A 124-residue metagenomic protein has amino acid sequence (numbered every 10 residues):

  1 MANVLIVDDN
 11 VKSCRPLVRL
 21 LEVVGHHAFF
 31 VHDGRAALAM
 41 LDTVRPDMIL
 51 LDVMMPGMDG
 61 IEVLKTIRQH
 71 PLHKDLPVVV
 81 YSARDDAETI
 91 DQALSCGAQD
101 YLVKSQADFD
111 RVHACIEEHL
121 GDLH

Functional and structural regions predicted by a protein language model:
V7-D8, V31, I49: Conserved sequence signature across two-component system core domains
V11-F29: Two-component/phosphorelay signaling modules centered on CheY-like receiver
H32-A36, D59-K65: Acidic catalytic/metal-coordinating carboxylates
D42-V44, R68-D75, C96: Conserved phosphotransfer cores of two-component systems
V44-L50: Active-site beta3 strand of CheY-like receiver
M55: Receiver (REC) domain active-site loop signature in two-component systems and cognate sites in sensor histidine kinases
E62, D85-E118: Alpha4 helix (beta4-alpha4-beta5 surface) of REC/receiver domains from two-component response regulators
